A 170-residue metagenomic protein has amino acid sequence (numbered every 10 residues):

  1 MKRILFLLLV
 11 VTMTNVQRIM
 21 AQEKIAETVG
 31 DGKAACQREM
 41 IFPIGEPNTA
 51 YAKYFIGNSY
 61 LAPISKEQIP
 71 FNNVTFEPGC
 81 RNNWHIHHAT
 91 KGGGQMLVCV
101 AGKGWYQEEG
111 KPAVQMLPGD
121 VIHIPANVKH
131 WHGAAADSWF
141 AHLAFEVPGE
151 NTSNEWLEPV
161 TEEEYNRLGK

Functional and structural regions predicted by a protein language model:
M1-E27: Bacterial Sec-dependent N-terminal signal peptides
M20-N72, N83, S153-K170: A short, N-terminal "cap"/entry segment at the start of jelly-roll beta-barrel domains of the cupin/DSBH fold
S65-E67, T75-R81, H88-K91, A135: Catalytic cores of peptidoglycan-degrading enzymes
T75-E77, A89-Y106, F145-V147: Short, conserved beta-strand element in jelly-roll/cupin
W105, A126-N154: Ligand-binding loop in jelly-roll beta-barrel domains
G110-N127: Short acidic-glycine-tyrosine-enriched beta hairpin
